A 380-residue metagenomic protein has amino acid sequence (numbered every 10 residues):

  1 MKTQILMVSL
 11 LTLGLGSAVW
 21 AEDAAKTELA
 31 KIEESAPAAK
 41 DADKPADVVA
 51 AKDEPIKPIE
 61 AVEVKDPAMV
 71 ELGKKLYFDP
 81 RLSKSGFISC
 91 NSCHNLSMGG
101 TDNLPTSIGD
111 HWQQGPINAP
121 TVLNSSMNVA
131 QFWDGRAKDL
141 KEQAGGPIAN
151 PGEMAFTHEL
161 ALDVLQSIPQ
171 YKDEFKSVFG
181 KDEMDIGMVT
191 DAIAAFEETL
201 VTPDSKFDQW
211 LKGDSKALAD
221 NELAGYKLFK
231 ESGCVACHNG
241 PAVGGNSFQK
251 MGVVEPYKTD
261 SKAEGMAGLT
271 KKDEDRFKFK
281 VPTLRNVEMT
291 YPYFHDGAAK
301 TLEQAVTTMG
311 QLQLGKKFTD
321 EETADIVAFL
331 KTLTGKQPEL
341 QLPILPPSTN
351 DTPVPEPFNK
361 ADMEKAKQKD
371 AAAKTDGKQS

Functional and structural regions predicted by a protein language model:
M1-W20: Gram-negative bacterial Sec-dependent N-terminal signal peptides
A21-S380: Periplasmic c-type cytochrome electron-transfer domains
